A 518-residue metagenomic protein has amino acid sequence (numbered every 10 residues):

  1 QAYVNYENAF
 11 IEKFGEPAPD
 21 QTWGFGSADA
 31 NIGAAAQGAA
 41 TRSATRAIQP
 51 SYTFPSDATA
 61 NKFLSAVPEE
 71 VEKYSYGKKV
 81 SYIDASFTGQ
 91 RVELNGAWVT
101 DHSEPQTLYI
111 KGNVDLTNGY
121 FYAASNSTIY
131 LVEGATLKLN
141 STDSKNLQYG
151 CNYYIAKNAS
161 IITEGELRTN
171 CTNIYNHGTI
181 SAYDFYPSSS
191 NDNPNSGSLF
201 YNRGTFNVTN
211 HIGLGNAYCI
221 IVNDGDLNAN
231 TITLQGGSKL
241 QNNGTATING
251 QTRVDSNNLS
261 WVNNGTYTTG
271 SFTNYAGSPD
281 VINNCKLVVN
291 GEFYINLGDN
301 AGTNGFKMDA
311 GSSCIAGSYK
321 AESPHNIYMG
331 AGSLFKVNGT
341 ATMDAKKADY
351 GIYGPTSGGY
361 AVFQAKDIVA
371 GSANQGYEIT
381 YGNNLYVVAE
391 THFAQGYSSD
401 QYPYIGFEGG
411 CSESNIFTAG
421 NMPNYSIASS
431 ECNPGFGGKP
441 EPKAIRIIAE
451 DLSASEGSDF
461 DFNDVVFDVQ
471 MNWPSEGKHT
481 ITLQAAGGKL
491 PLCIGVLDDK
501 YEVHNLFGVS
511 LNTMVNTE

Functional and structural regions predicted by a protein language model:
Q1-E518: Extracellular distal adhesion/interaction modules in secreted or cell-surface proteins
